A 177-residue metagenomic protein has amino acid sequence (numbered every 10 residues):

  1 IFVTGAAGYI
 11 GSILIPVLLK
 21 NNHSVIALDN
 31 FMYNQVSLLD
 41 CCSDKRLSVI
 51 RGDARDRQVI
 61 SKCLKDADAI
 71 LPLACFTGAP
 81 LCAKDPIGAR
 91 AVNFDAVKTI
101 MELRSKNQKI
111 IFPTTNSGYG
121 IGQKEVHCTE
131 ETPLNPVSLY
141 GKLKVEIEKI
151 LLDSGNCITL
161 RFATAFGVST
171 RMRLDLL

Functional and structural regions predicted by a protein language model:
I1-A163: N-terminal Rossmann-like NAD(P)+-binding domain of SDR-like oxidoreductases, especially those catalyzing
V145, F166-L177: Glycine/proline-rich active-site loop of Rossmann-fold NAD(P)-dependent oxidoreductases
